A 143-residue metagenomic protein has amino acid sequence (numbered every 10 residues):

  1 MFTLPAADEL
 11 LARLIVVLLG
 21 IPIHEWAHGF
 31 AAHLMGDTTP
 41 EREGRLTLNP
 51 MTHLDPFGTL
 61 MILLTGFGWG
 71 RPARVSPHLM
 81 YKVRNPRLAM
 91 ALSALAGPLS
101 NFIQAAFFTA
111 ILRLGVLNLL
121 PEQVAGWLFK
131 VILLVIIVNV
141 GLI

Functional and structural regions predicted by a protein language model:
M1-I143: Hydrophobic transmembrane alpha-helices and their immediate loop junctions in multi-pass integral membrane proteins
